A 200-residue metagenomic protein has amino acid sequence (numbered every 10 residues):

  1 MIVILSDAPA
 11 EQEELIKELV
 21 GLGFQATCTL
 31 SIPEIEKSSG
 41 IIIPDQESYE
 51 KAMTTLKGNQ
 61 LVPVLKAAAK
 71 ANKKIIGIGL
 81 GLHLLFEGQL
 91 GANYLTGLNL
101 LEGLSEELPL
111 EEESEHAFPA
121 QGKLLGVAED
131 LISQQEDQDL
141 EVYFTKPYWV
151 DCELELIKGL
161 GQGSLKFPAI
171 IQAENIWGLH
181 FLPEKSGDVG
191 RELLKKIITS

Functional and structural regions predicted by a protein language model:
M1, A120, N175-W177: Short amphipathic alpha-helical segments
M1-K74, L80, F86, L104-P109 (+2 more regions): N-terminal beta1-alpha1 cap of cysteine-dependent amidohydrolase-like domains
G21-G23, K70, L95, D137 (+2 more regions): Short, well-ordered coil/turn elements that cap or connect secondary structure elements
E87-L165: Pocket-forming structural segment of enzyme catalytic cores
W149-S200: C-terminal and late-domain segments of enzyme folds
